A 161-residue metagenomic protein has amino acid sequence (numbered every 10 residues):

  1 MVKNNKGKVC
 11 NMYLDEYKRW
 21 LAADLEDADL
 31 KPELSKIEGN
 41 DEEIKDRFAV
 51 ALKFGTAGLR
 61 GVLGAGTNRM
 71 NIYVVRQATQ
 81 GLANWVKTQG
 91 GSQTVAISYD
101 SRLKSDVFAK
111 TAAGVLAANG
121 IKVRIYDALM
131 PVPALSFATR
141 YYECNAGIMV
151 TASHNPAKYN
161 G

Functional and structural regions predicted by a protein language model:
V2-G161: Non-catalytic beta/alpha edge segments that cap or flank active sites
